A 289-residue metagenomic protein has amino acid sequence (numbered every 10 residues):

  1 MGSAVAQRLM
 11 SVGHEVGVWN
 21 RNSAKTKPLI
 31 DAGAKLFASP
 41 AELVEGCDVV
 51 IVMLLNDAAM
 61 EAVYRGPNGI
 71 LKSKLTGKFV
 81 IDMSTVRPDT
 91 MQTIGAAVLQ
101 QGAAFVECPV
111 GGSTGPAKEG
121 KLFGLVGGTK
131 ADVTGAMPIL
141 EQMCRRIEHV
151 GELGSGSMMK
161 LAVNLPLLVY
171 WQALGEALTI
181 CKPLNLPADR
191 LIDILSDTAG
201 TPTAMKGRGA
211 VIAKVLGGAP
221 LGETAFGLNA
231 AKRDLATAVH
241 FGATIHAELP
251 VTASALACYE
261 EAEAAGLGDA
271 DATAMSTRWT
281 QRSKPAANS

Functional and structural regions predicted by a protein language model:
M1-V52, S73, K78-F79, M83-S84 (+2 more regions): NAD(P)+-binding Rossmann beta1-loop-alpha1 motif at the extreme N-terminus of oxidoreductases
V16, L36, F105-V106, I147 (+2 more regions): Hydrophobic beta-strand scaffold residues
R21-N22, N56, T129: Residues in the short beta-alpha loop(s) of Rossmann-like NAD(P)-binding domains
P40-A104: Rossmann-fold NAD(P) dinucleotide-binding segment
T85-N164: Rossmann-fold dinucleotide-binding core
S155-A286: Helical "substrate-binding/catalytic lid" subdomain of Rossmann-like NAD(P)-dependent dehydrogenases/reductases
